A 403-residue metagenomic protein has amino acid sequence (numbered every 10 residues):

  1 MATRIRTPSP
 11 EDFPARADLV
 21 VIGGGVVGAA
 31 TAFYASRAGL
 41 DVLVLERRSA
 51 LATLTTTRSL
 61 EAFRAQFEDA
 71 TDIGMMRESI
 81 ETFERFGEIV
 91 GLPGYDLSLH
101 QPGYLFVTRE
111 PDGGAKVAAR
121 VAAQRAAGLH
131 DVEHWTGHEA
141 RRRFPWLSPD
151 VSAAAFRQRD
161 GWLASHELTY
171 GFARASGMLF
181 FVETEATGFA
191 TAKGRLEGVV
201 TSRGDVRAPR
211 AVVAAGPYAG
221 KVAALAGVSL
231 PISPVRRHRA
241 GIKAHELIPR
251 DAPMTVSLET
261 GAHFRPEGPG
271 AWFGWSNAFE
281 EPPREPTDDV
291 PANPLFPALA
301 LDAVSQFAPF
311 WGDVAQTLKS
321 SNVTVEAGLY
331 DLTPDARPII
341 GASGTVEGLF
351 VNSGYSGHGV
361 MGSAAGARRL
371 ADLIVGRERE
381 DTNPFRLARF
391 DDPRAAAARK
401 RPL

Functional and structural regions predicted by a protein language model:
M1-L19, R37-A38, K400: Extreme N-terminal leader/targeting segments of oxidoreductases
A17-L43: N-terminal Rossmann-like FAD-binding beta1-loop-alpha1 element of flavoenzymes
S36-T56: Glycine-rich FAD pyrophosphate-binding loop
A52, D205-P253: Central helical "cap/lid" subdomain
L60-R143, G261-H263: Dinucleotide-binding Rossmann-like beta1-alpha1 core, especially the glycine-rich loop that anchors the ADP
A155-P209: Helical element adjacent to the flavin cofactor pocket in flavoenzyme catalytic cores
A244-G348: Active-site lid/adjacent beta-loop-alpha segment flanking the redox-cofactor pocket in flavoenzymes
S305-L403: C-terminal catalytic lobe of FAD-dependent flavoproteins
